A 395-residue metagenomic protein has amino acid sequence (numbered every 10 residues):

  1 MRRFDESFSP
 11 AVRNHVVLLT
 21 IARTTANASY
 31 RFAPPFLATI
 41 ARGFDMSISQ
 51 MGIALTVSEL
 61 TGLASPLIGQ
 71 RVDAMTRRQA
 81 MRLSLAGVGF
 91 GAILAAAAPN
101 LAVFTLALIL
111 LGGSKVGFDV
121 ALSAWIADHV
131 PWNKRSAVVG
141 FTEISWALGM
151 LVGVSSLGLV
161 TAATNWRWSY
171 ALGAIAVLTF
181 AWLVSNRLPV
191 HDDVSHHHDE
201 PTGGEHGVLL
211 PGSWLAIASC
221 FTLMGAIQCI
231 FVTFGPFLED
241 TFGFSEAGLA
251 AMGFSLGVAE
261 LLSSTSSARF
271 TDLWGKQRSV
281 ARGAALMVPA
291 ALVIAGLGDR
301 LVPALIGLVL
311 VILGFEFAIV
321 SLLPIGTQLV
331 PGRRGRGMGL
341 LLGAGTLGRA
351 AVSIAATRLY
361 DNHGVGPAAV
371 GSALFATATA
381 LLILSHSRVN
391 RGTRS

Functional and structural regions predicted by a protein language model:
P34, W214-F254: Extracytoplasmic gate region of multi-pass secondary transporters
T56-G69, F254-S266: Central cavity-lining transmembrane alpha-helices of secondary-active solute carriers, predominantly the Major
A64-P99: Conserved MFS/SLC helix-loop-helix module at the cytosolic interface between two early adjacent transmembrane helices
S65-T76, S263-G275, Y360: Helix-to-loop junctions at the C-terminal end of transmembrane segments in multipass secondary transporters
I109-S145: Cytoplasmic helix-loop-helix junction between adjacent transmembrane helices in 12-TM secondary transporters
T142-L188: Helix-loop-helix hairpin linking two adjacent transmembrane segments in secondary transporters
Q277-L322: C-terminal transmembrane helical hairpin of 12-TM major facilitator-type secondary transporters
G332-N362: A late C-terminal transmembrane helix in Major Facilitator Superfamily
